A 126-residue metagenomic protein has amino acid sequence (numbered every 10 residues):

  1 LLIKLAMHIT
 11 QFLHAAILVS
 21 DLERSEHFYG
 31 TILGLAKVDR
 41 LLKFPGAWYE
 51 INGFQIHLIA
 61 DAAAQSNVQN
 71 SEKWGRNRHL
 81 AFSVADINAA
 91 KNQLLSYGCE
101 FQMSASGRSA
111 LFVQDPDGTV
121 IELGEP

Functional and structural regions predicted by a protein language model:
K4-R24, N77-F82: N-terminal beta-strand motif that seeds the catalytic metal site of vicinal oxygen chelate
H8, K91-P126: Vicinal oxygen chelate
L18-I56: Core segments of cupin and vicinal oxygen chelate
E23-H27, T31, A85-S96, E100: Replace "anionic and nucleotidyl ligands
L42-P45, R76, S106-S109: Short acidic/glycine-enriched loop/turn segments that link adjacent beta-strands
A63-Q69: A short, acidic/glycine-rich surface segment
K73-K91: Mid-chain, well-packed structural core segment of small domains
